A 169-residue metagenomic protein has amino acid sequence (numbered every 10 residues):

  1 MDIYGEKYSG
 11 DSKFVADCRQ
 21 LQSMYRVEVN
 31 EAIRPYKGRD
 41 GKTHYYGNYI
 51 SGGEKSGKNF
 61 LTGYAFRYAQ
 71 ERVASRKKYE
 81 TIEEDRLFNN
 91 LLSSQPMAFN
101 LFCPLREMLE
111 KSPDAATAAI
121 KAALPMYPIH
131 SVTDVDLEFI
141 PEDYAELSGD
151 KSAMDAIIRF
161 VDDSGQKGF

Functional and structural regions predicted by a protein language model:
M1-E146, K151: Nuclease-adjacent, charged terminal/linker segments that flank catalytic cores
K151-R159: Short acidic loop-to-beta-strand element that houses the catalytic metal-binding Asp/Glu of nuclease active sites
I158-F169: Active-site beta-strand-loop-beta-strand hairpin of nuclease catalytic cores that positions key catalytic residues
